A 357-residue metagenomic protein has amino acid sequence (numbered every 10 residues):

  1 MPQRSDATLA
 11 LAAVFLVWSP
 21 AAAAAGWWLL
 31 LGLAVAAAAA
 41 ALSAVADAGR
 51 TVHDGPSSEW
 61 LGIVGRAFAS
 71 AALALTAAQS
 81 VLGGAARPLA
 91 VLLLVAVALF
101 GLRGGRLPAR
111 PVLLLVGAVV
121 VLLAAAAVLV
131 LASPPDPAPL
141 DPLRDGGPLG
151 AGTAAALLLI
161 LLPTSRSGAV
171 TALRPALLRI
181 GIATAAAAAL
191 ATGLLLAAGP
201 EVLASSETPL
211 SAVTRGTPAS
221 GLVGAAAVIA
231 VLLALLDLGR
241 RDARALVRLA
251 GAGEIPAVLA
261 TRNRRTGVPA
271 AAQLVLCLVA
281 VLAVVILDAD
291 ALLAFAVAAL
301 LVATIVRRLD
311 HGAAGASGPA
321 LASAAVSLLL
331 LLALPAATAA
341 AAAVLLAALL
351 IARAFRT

Functional and structural regions predicted by a protein language model:
M1-A7, G26-V91, L178, I182 (+3 more regions): Transmembrane-helix boundary/entry motifs in multi-pass membrane transporters
M1-L29, A40-V45, R106, D136-R144 (+2 more regions): Membrane-interface "cap" regions at the ends of multi-pass membrane proteins
L11-L16, A24, P111, V128 (+2 more regions): A generic transmembrane alpha-helix motif of multi-pass inner-membrane proteins
P20, A41-G104, A227-R248, V285-I305: Hydrophobic transmembrane alpha-helices that form the core helical bundles of multi-pass secondary transporters
A34-V35, G83-L107, L115-A126, D141-P142 (+4 more regions): Transmembrane alpha-helical segments of multi-pass small-molecule transport proteins
S43, V97-F100, L122-A126, L235 (+3 more regions): Hydrophobic alpha-helical segments of multi-pass membrane transport proteins
S57, A176, G181-L238, I255-A289: TM-loop-TM module centered on a large, flexible mid-protein loop between adjacent transmembrane helices in multi-pass
L113-G224: Helix-loop-helix junctions that connect adjacent transmembrane segments in multi-pass membrane transporters
